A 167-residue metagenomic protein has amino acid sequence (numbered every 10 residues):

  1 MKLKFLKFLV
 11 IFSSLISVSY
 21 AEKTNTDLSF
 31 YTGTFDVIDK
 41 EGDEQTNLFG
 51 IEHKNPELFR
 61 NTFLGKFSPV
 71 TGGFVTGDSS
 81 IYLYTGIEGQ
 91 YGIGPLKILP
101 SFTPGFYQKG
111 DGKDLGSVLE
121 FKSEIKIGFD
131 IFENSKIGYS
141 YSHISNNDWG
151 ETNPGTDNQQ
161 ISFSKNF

Functional and structural regions predicted by a protein language model:
M1-N25: Cleavable N-terminal export/targeting peptides
Y20-E57: Outer-membrane beta-barrel initiation region
Y20-N25, P56-F67, G92-I98, N134: Short loop/turn motifs that connect adjacent beta-strands in outer-membrane beta-barrel proteins
D27-I38, L64-T76, L99-Q108, S140-S145: Transmembrane beta-strand segments that form the barrel wall of outer-membrane beta-barrel proteins
V37-N47, G73-Y84, G112-V118, D148-T156: Solvent-exposed loop/turn segments connecting transmembrane beta-strands in outer-membrane beta-barrel proteins
N47-I51, F129, P154-F167: Outer-membrane beta-barrel "beta-signal"
H53-N55, G89-Y91, F129, H143 (+1 more regions): Residue-level signature of outer-membrane beta-barrel architecture
D78-F102: Helix-adjacent hinge/juxtasegments
